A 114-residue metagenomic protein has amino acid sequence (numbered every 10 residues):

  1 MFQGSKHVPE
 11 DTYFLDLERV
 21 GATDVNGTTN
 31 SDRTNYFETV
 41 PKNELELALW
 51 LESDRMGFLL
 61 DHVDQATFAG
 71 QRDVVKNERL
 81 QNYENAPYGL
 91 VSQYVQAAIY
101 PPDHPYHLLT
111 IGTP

Functional and structural regions predicted by a protein language model:
M1-T39, N85, G89-V91, Y100 (+1 more regions): M16/MPP (pitrilysin/insulinase) zinc-metallopeptidase core fold and M16-derived inactive scaffolds
Q3-H7, T39-Q71: M16/insulysin-pitrilysin zinc metalloprotease superfamily fold
T29-N30, T34, A48-E52, A69 (+1 more regions): Divalent-metal coordination cores built from histidine and acidic residues
T39-P41, E78, A98: Structured loops at beta-to-helix junctions and adjacent beta-edge loops in soluble globular domains
D61, Q65, Q81-Y88, H104-P105: Intrinsically disordered or highly flexible coil/loop and linker segments, enriched in small and charged/polar residues
V74-Y94: Short acidic/His-enriched helical or mixed secondary-structure segments at domain edges of catalytic enzymes and some
